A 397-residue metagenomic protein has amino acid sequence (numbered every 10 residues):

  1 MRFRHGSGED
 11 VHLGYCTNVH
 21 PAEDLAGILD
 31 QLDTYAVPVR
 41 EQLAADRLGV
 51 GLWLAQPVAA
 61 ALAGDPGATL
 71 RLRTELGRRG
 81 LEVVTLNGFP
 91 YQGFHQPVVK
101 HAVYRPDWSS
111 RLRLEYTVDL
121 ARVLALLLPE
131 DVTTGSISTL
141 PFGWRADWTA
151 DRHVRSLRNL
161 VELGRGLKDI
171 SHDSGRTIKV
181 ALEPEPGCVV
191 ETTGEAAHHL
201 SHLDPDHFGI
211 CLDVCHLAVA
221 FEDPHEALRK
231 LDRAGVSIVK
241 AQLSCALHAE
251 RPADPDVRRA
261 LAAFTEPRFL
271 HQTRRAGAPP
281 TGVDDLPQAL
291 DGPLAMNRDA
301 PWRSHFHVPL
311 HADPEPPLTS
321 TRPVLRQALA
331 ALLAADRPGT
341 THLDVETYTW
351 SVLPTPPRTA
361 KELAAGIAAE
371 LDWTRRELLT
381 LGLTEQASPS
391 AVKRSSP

Functional and structural regions predicted by a protein language model:
M1-H5, E75, P97-I210: Active-site acidic/histidine proton-transfer and metal-coordination neighborhood in alpha/beta enzyme cores
M1-L126, V132-G135, E346, P357-P397: N-terminal pre-domain/capping segments
V11-N18, D46-L52, V83-G88, T133-T139 (+5 more regions): Hydrophobic faces of well-ordered beta-strands that scaffold small-molecule active sites in alpha/beta enzyme cores
P21-D30, W53-A68, R145, G187-E191 (+3 more regions): Acidic-and-aromatic substrate-binding clefts and catalytic sites of carbohydrate-active enzymes
L25-D33, L62-D65, S156-V161, C188-D204 (+2 more regions): Distinct, well-ordered alpha-helical segments
P90-V99, S138-D147, C215-E222, Q242-T265 (+2 more regions): Flexible glycine/acidic-rich beta-alpha junction loops that bind and position SAM and/or redox cofactors in anaerobic
L167-L290, D299, V308: Acidic/histidine-rich catalytic cores of soluble enzymes
L286-T384: Flexible, acidic glycine-rich loops studded with aromatic residues
